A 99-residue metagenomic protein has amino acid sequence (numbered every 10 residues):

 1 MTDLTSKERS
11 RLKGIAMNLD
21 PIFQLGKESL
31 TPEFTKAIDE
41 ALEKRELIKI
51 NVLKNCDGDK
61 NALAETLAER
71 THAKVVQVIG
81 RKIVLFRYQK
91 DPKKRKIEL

Functional and structural regions predicted by a protein language model:
M1-L99: Positively charged, polar, low-complexity stretches
